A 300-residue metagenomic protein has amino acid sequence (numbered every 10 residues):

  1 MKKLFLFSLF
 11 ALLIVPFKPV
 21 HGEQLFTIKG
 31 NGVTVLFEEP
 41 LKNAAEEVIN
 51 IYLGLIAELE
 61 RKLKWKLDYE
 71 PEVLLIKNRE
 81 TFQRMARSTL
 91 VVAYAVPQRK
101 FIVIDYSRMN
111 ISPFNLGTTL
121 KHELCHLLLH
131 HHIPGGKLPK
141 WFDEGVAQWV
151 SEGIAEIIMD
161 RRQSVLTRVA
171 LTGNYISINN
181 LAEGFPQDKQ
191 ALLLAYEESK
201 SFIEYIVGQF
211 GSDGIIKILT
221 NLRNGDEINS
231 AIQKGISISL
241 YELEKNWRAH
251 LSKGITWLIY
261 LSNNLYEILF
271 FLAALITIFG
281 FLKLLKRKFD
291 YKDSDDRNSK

Functional and structural regions predicted by a protein language model:
M1-L4: Positively charged n-region of N-terminal signal peptides that target proteins for export
S8-P16: Bacterial N-terminal signal peptides
P16-F17, G22: Intrinsic disorder/low-complexity segments, especially N-terminal tails and targeting/processing regions
G22-P139, I228: Juxtacatalytic substrate-recognition/specificity segment
Q24, G117-P134, M159, K189-S199 (+1 more regions): A short, terminal or domain-edge coil/loop segment
R61-D68, S212-I215, I268: Surface-exposed helix-capping loop/turn segments at secondary-structure junctions
A93-F101, F114-T118, P134-Q209, D213-N263: Acidic/His/Gly-enriched intrinsically disordered linker/tail segments that often contain short helix/coil "MoRF-like"
I255-K300: C-terminal single-pass membrane-anchor helix
